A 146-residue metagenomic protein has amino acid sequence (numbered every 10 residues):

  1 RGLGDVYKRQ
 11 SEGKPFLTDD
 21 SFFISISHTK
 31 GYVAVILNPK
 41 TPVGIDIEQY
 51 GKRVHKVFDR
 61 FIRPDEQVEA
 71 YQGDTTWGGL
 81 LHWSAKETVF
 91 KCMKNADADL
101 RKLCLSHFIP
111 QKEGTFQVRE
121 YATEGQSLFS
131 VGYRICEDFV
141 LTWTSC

Functional and structural regions predicted by a protein language model:
R1, D5-C146: Core catalytic alpha/beta fold that binds nucleotide/phospho-ligands
